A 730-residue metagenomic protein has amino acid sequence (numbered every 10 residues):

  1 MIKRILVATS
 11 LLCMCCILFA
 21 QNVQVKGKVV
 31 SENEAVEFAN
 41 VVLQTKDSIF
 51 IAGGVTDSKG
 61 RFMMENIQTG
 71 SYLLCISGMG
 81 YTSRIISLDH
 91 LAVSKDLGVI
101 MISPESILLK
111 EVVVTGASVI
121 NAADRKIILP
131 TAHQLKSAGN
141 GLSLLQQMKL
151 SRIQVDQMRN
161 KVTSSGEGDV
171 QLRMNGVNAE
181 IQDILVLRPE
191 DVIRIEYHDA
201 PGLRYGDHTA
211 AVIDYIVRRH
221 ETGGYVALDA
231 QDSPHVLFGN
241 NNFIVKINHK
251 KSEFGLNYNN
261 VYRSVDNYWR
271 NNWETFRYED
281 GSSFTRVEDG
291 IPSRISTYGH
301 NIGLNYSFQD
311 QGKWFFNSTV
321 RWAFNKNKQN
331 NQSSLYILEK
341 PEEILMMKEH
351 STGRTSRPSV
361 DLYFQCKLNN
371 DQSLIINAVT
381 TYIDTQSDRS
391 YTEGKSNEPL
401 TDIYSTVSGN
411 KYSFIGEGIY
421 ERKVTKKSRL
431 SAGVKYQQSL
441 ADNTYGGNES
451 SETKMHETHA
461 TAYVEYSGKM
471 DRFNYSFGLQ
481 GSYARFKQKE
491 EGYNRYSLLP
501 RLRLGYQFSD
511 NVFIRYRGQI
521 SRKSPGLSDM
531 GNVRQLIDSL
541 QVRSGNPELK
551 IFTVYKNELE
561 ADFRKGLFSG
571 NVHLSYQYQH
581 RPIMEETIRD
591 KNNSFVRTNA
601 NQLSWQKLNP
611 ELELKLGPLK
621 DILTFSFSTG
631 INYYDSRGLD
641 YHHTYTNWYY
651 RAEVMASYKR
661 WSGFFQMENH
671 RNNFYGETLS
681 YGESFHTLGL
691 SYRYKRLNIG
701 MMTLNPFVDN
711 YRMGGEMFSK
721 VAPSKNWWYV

Functional and structural regions predicted by a protein language model:
Q24, L237-S264, D280-N330, T352-N369 (+1 more regions): Transmembrane beta-barrel wall of Gram-negative outer-membrane proteins
N40-Q44, S77-Y81, K95-Q134, S143 (+1 more regions): Short, acidic, small-residue-rich periplasmic hinge/interaction motif at the N-terminus of Gram-negative outer-membrane
D47-R61: Short, acidic Ser/Thr/Gly-rich low-complexity loop/linker segments typical of extracellular and cell-surface proteins
D96-M101, E111, G141-L144, N160-V162 (+3 more regions): N-terminal periplasmic accessory domains that precede and gate Gram-negative outer-membrane beta-barrel machines
Q154-A200: Periplasmic plug
G299-N327, H350-P500, Q507, F568-Y576 (+2 more regions): Face-selective signature of the C-terminal outer-membrane beta-barrel domain
R522, Y692-V730: C-terminal beta-signal and adjacent terminal beta-strands/loops of Gram-negative outer-membrane beta-barrel proteins
R522-N571, Y578, V596-N609, K725-Y729: Outer-membrane beta-barrel signature, preferentially recognizing the C-terminal barrel domain of Gram-negative
